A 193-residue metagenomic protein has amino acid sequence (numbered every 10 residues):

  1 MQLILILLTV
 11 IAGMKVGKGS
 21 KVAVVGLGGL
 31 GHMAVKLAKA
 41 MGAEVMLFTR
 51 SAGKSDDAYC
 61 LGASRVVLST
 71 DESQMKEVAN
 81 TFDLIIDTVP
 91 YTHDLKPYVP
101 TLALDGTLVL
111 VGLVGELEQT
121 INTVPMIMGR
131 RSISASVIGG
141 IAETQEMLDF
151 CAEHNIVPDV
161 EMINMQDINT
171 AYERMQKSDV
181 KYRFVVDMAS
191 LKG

Functional and structural regions predicted by a protein language model:
M1-G13, V22-M33: A glycine-rich, Thr/Ser-enriched phosphate-binding loop motif common to dinucleotide/cofactor-binding enzymes
K18-L27, K39-P97: Adenosine-nucleotide cofactor-binding segment
G28, S51, V114, G139: Residues in the short beta-alpha loop(s) of Rossmann-like NAD(P)-binding domains
R50-D57, L117-T123, E143-T144: Short, glycine/polar-rich helix-capping loops at beta-to-alpha or helix-loop-helix junctions that flank or form
L102-L104: Helix-to-beta-strand junctions that scaffold the AdoMet/dcAdoMet cofactor pocket in Class I SAM-dependent enzymes
T107-V109, I121-E161: Rossmann-fold dehydrogenase core element
I141-G193: C-terminal hydrophobic helical "lid"/dimerization subdomain of Rossmann-like NAD(P)H-dependent oxidoreductases
